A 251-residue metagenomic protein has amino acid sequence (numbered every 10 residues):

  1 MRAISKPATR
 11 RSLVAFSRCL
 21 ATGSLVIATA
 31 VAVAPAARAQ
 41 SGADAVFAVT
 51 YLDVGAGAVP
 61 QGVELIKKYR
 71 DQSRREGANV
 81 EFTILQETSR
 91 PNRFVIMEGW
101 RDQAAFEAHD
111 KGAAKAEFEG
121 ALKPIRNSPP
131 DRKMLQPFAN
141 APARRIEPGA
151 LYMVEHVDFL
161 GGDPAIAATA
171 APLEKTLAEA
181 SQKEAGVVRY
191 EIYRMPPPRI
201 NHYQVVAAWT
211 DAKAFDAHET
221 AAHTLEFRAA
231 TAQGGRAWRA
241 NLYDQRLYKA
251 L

Functional and structural regions predicted by a protein language model:
M1-F16: N-terminal secretory signal peptides that target proteins for export/translocation
R2, S41-G42, K68-T83, G99-K133 (+2 more regions): An amphipathic, aromatic/His-enriched active-site/gating alpha helix that lines ligand/cofactor pockets
S17-A32: Bacterial N-terminal signal peptides
V33-A39: Sec/Tat signal peptide C-region and signal peptidase I cleavage site
A39-V46, T83-N92, E117-L160, R189-N201 (+1 more regions): Glycine-rich beta-strand-turn "strand-cap" elements at beta-sheet edges
D44-T88, V95-E98: The feature marks the first
Y51-V54, E98, H156-G162, A207-W209: Short beta-strand-to-loop capping motifs
D53-V63, D158-A170: Short, surface-exposed ligand-recognition loops at beta-strand->loop->(often short) alpha-helix junctions that present
